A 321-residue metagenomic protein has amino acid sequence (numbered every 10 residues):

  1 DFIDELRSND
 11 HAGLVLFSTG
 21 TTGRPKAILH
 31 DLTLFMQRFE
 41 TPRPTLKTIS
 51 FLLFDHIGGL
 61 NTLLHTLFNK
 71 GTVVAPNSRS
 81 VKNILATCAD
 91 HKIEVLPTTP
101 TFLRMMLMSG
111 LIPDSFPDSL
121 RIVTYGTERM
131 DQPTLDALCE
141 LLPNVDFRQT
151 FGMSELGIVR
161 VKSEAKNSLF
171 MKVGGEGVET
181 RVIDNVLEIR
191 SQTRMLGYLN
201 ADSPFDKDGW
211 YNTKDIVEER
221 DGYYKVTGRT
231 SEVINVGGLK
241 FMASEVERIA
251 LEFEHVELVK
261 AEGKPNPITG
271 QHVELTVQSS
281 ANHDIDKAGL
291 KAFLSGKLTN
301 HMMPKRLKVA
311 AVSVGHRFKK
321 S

Functional and structural regions predicted by a protein language model:
D1, K26-L29, T72-R79: Short beta-strand->loop structural element characteristic of the AMP-binding/adenylate-forming
E5-L6, G13-E40: Conserved AMP-binding A3 loop
S18-T21, T48, T66, L96 (+4 more regions): Conserved S/T- and glycine-rich ATP-binding loop of Class I adenylate-forming
M36-K47, D55-V95: Conserved AMP-binding/adenylation subdomain of ANL enzymes
V95, S109-N167: Gly/Ser/Thr-rich phosphate-binding loop
L96, G152, S191, K214-M302 (+2 more regions): AMP-binding/adenylate-forming catalytic core of the ANL superfamily
R181-G209, L239-F241: Conserved ATP/PPi-binding loop(s) of AMP-dependent carboxylate-activating enzymes
R317-S321: Phosphopantetheine-dependent thiolation modules in NRPS/PKS and related acyl-activating systems
